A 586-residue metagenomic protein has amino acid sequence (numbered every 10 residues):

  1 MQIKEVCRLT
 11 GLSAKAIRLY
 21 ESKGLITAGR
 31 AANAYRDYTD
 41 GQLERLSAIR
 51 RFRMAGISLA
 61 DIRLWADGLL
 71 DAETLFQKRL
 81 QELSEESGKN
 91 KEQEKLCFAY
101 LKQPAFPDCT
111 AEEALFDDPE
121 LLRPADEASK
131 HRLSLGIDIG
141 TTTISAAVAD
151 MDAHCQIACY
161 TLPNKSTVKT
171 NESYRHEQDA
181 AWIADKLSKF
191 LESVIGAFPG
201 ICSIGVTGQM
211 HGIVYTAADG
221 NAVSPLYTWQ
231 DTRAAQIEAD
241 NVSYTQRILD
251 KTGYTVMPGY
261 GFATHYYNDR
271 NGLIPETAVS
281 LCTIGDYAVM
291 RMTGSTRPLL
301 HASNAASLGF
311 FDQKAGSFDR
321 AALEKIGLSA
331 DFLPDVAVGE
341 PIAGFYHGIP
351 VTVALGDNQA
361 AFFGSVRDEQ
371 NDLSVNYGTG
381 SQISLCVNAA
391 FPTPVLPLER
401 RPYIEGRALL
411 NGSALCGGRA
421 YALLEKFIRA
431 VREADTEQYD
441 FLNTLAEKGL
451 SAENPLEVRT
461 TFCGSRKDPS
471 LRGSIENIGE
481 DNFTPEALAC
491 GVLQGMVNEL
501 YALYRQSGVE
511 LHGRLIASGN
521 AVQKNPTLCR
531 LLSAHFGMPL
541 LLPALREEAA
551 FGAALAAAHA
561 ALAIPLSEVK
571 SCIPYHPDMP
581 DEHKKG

Functional and structural regions predicted by a protein language model:
M1-A16: Polyanion-binding surface elements
Q2-I3, T27, D40-A125: Arg/Lys-rich, alpha-helical DNA-contact motif
R8, S22, L64: Alpha-helical residues within the helix-turn-helix
I26-A32: Beta-hairpin "wing" of winged helix-turn-helix
N33-D40, I383: Minor-groove-contacting beta-hairpin "wing" of winged helix-turn-helix DNA-binding domains
D126-S224, D250, T277, E324 (+2 more regions): N-terminal glycine/serine-rich phosphate-binding loop of ATP-dependent small-molecule kinases, especially carbohydrate
L135-G136, V148, A239-T255, A263-P298 (+4 more regions): Active-site core segments that coordinate phosphate-bearing ligands/cofactors across diverse enzyme families
Y174, G196-T228, T255-G259, V289-D312 (+2 more regions): Short beta-strand-loop/turn "lid" adjacent to the catalytic site in phosphate-handling enzymes
